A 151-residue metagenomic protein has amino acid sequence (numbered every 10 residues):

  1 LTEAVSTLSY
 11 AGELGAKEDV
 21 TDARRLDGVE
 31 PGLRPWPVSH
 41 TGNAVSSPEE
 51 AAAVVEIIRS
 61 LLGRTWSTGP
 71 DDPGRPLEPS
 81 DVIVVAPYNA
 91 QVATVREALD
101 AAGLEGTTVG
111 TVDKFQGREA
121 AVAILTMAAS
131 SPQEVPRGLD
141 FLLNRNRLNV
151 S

Functional and structural regions predicted by a protein language model:
L1, V54, V82-V84, S151: Residue-level detector of buried hydrophobic side-chain packing in well-ordered secondary-structure elements
L1-E3, A44-V45, A93-V95, R118-A120 (+1 more regions): Switch/connector loops and helix/strand junctions flanking conserved nucleotide-binding motifs in nucleotide-processing
T2-L61, R118-E119: Helicase-core coupling region on the C-terminal RecA-like lobe
R24-D27, P73-P76, K114-Q116, D140: Replace "in large, NTP-powered and nucleic-acid-processing enzymes" with "in large, NTP-powered factors and other
R34, N43, E49-A53, S67-D71 (+3 more regions): Conserved ATP-binding/catalytic motifs of P-loop helicase motor domains
R34-P37, I83-A86, A123-L125, N149: Structured core elements
L62-T111: Conserved helicase motor "Helicase C" RecA-like lobe of SF1/SF2 P-loop NTPases
L104-V150: Conserved RecA-like P-loop NTPase helicase motor core
